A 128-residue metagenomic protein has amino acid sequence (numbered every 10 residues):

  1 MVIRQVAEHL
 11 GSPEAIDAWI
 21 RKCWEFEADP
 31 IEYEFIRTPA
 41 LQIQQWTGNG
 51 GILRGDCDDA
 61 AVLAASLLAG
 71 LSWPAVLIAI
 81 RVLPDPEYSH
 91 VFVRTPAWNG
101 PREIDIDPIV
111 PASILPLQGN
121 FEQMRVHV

Functional and structural regions predicted by a protein language model:
M1-V128: A structural boundary/capping signal
